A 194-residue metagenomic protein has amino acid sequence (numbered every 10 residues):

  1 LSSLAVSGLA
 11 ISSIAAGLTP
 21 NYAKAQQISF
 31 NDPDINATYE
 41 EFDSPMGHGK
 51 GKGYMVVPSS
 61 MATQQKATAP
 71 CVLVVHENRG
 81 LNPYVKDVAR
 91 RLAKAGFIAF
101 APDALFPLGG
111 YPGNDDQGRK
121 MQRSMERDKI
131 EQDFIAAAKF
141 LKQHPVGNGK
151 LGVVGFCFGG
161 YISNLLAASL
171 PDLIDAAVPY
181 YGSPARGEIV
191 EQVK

Functional and structural regions predicted by a protein language model:
L1-T19: N-terminal export signals
S3-L4, Y39-V146, E188: Serine-hydrolase catalytic machinery in alpha/beta-hydrolase-like enzymes
S12-A15, S60, D87, I162 (+2 more regions): Residue-level recognition of conserved structural "scaffold" positions that shape functional pockets and channels
S13-S44: C-terminal segment of N-terminal export signals and the immediately downstream linker at the start of the mature
P20, A37, K52, A95 (+3 more regions): Intrinsically disordered, low-complexity segments enriched in small/polar residues
Q27-P33, V75-V85, Y111, V153-L166 (+1 more regions): Charged, low-complexity, helix/coiled-coil-prone segments
P33, A62-Q65, L173: Flexible N-terminal pre-Rossmann segment of NAD(P)-dependent oxidoreductases
I135-V193: Primarily recognizes the serine-hydrolase "nucleophile elbow" in alpha/beta-hydrolase and SGNH/GDSL folds
